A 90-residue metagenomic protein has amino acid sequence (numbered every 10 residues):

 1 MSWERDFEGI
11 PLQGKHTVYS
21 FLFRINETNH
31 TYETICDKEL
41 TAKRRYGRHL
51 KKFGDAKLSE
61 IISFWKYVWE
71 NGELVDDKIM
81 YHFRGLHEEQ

Functional and structural regions predicted by a protein language model:
S2, F21, T41-R45, Y81: Intrinsically disordered, low-complexity regions enriched in serine, threonine, proline and polar/charged residues
S2, K51-Q90: Short, mixed-charge low-complexity intrinsically disordered segments
D6-H30: Short aromatic-glycine-(Arg/Gly/Cys) micro-motifs in beta-strand/loop hairpins
Y19-F23, I35, I61-K66: Extended low-polarity, hydrophobic cluster-rich segments
N26-T28, E39, Y67-W69: Generic structural motif
N29-Y32, D77: Surface-exposed loop/edge segments in extracytoplasmic proteins
C36-S59: A short, charged, amphipathic alpha-helix used as a generic interaction element across diverse proteins
